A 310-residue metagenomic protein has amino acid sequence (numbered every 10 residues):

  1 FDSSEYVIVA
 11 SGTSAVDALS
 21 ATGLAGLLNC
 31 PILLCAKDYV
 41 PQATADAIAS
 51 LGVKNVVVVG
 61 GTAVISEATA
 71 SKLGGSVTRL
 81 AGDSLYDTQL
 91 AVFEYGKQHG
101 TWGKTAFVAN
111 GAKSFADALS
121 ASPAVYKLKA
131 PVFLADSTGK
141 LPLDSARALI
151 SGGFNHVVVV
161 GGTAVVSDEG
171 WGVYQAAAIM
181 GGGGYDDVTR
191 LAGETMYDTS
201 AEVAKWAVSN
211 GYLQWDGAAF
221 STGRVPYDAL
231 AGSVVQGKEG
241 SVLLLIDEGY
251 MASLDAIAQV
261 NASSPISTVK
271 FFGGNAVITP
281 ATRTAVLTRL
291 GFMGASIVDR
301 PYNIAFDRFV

Functional and structural regions predicted by a protein language model:
F1-V310: Extracellular glycan-binding segments that recognize GlcNAc-based cell-wall polysaccharides
